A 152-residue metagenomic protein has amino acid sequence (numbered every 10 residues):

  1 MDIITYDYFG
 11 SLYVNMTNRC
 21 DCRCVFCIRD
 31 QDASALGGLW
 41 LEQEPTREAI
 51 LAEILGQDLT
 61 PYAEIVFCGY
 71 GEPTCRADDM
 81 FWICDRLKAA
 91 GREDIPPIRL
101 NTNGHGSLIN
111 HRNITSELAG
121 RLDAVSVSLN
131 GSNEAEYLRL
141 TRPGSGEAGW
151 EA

Functional and structural regions predicted by a protein language model:
M1, L51-I54, H111-T115: A generic local structural motif
D2-T46: Canonical Radical SAM [4Fe-4S] cluster-binding loop centered on the CxxxCxxC motif and its immediate flanking residues
S11-Y13, E64-C68, P97-R99, A124-S126: Structural preference for beta-strand elements that scaffold enzyme active sites
D30-F67, D78, W82: Conserved alpha-helical substructure of the radical SAM core
D32, Y70, N130: Flexible loop residues that form catalytic and substrate-binding hotspots at small-molecule/glycan-binding clefts
T74-A152: Conserved AdoMet/S-adenosylmethionine-binding subsite of the radical SAM
